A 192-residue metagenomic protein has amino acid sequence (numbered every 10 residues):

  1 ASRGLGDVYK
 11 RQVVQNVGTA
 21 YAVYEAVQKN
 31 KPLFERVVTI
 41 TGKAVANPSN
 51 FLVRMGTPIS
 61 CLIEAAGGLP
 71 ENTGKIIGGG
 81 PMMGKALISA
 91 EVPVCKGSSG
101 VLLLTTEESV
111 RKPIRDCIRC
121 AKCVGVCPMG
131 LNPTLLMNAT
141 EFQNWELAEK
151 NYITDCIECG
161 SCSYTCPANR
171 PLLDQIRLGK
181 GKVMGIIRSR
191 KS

Functional and structural regions predicted by a protein language model:
A1-Y9: Single conserved hydrophobic/aromatic residue that forms the stacking wall/gate of nucleotide- or nucleobase-binding
D7, V17-A20, P133, I176: Alpha-helix initiation and N-capping motif
R11, Q15, I77: Glycine-rich, acidic
A20, Y24-D116, A121-V124: Conserved mixed alpha/beta catalytic, RNA-binding, or beta-rich assembly cores of soluble enzyme, regulatory
S98-I114, V124, P128-S192: Ferredoxin-type iron-sulfur electron-transfer modules in oxidoreductases and energy-metabolism complexes
